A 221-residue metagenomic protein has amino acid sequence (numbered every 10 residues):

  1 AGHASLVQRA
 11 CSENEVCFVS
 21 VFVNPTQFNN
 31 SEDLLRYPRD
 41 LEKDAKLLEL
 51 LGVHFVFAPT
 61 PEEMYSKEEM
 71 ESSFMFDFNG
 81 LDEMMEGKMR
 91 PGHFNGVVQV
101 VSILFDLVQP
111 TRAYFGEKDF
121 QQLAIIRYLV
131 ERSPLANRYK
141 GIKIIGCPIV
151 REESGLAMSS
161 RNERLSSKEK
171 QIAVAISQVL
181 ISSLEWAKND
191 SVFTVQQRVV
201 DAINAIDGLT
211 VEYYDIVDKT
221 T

Functional and structural regions predicted by a protein language model:
A1-T210, D215-T221: Nucleotidyltransferase catalytic core that binds NTPs
